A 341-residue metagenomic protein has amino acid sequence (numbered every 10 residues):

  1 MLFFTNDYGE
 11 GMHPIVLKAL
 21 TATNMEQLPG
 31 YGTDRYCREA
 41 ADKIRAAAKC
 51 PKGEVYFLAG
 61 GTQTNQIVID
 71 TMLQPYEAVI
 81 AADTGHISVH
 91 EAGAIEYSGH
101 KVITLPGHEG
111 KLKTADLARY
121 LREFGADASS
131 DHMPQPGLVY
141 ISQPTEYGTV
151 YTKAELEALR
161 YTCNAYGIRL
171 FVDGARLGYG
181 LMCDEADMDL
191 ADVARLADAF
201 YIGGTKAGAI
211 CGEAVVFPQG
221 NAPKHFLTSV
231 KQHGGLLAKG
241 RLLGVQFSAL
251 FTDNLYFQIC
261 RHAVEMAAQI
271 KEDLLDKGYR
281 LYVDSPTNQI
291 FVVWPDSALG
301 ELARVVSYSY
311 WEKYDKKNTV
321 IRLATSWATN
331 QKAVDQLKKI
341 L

Functional and structural regions predicted by a protein language model:
F3-N6, V55-A59, A81-A82, I141 (+5 more regions): General beta-strand structural signal in soluble alpha/beta enzymes
H13-G60, D83-S88, A94: Conserved N-terminal alpha-helix of the aminotransferase class I/II PLP-enzyme fold
T71-V89, A118: Conserved PLP-anchoring active-site segment centered on the Schiff-base-forming lysine
Q74-Y76, A268-L341: Conserved C-terminal alpha-helix-loop-beta "cap" of PLP-dependent enzymes that closes/shapes the active-site mouth
G99-G137, I141-P144, Y151-A158: PLP-dependent aminotransferase-class I/II
Q135-P136, S142, V150, M188-K277 (+1 more regions): Active-site C-terminal subdomain of aminotransferase-like
Y151-C183: Catalytic PLP-binding core of fold-type I/II PLP enzymes
